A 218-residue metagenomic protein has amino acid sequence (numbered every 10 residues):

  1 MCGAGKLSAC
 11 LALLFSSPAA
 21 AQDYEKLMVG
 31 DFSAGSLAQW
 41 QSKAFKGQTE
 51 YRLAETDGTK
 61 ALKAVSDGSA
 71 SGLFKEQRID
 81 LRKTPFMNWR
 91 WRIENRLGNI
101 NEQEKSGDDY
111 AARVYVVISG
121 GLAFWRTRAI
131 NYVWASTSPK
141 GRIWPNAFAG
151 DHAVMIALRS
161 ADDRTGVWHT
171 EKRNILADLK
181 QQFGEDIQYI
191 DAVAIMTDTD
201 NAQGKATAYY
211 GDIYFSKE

Functional and structural regions predicted by a protein language model:
S16-P18: N-terminal signal peptide c-region/cleavage motif recognized by signal peptidases
Q22-A44: Extracellular carbohydrate-recognition regions
F32, V193, G211-F215: Extracellular beta-strand elements of beta-rich domains used for carbohydrate recognition/degradation or cell-matrix
R52-G72: Short carbohydrate-recognition loop motifs
E76-M87, D162-T165, D186: Extracellular/lumenal carbohydrate-interaction signature centered on repeated Trp-anchored short motifs
R90-R96, S119-G121, L176: Solvent-exposed strand-to-loop "edge" motifs in beta-rich extracellular domains
G107-A153: Extracellular/luminal beta-rich ligand-recognition and adhesion surfaces characterized by aromatic-Gly/Pro-enriched
D109-V114, D151-A161, T165-K205: Extracellular beta-strand ligand-recognition surfaces/modules
